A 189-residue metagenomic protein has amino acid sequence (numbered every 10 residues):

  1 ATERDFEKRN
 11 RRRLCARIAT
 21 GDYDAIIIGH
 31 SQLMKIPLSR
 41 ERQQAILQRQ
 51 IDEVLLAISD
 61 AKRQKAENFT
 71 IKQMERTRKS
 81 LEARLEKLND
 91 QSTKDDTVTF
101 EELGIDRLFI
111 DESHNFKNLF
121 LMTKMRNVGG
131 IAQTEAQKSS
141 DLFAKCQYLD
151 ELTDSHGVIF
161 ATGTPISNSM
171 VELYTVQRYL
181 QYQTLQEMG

Functional and structural regions predicted by a protein language model:
A1-C146, S169, L185: SF2 helicase/translocase NTPase motor core, specifically the RecA-like lobe 1 inter-motif segment between Walker
Y23-D24, G104-I105, T153-V158, V171 (+1 more regions): Short glycine-/polar-rich loops that comprise or flank the Walker A/P-loop and associated switch/sensor motifs
H114, S155-S169: Conserved helicase ATPase motor motifs in RecA-like P-loop NTPase domains
F143-L152, L180: Walker A/P-loop NTP-binding motif
L173-E187: A short helix-turn-beta junction within AAA+ P-loop NTPase domains corresponding to the substrate/partner-engaging
